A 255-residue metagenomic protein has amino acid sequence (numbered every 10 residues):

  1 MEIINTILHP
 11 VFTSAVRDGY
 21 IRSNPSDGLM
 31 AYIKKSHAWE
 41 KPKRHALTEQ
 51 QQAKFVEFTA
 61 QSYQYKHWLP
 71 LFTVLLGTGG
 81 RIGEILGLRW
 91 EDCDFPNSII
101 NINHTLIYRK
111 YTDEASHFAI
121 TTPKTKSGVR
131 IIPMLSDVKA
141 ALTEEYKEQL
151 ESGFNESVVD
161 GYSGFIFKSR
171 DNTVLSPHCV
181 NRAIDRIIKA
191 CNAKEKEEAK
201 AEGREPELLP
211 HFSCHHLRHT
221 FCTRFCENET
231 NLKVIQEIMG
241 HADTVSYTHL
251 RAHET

Functional and structural regions predicted by a protein language model:
E2, T6, R17, I21-S23 (+5 more regions): Basic, Lys/Arg- and aromatic-enriched nucleic-acid-binding interface segment
M30-K34, Q51, G87-E151, S157-G161: Conserved tyrosine-mediated DNA breakage-rejoining catalytic core shared by Y-recombinases
E57-W68, I132, E148-S157, Y162-F165 (+2 more regions): Short, basic (Lys/Arg/His-rich) helix/loop patches that form interaction surfaces in the mid-to-C-terminal regions
G87-C93, Q236-A242, L250: A short, basic/aromatic helix-end/turn motif that makes direct DNA contacts
T248-T255: Conserved small/polar residues in nucleotide/adenosyl-binding loops
